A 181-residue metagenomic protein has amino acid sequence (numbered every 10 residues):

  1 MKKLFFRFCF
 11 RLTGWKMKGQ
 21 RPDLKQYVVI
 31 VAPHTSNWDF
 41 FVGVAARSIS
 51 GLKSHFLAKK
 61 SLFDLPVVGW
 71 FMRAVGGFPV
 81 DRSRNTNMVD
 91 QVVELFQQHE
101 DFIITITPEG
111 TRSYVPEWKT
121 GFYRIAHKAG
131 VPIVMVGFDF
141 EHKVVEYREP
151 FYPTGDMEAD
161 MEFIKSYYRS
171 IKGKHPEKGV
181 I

Functional and structural regions predicted by a protein language model:
M1-K3: Helix-enriched interaction subdomains in cytosolic or periplasmic regions, typified by TIR/SEFIR signaling/NADase cores
F10-S170, I181: Soluble catalytic domains of membrane acyltransferases
H175-I181: Short, flexible loop/turn segments with low-complexity composition
